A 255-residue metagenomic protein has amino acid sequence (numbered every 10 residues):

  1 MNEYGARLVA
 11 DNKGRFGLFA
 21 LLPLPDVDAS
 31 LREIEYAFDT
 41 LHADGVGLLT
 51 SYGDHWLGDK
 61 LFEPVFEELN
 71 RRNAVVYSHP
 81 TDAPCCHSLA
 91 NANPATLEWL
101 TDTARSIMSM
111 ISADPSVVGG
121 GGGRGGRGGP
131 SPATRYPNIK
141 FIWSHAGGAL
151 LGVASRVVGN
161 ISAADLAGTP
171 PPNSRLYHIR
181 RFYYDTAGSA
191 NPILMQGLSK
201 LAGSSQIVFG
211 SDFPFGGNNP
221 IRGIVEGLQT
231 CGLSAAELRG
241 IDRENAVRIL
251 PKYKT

Functional and structural regions predicted by a protein language model:
M1-D114: Active-site gating/metal-coordination segments in enzymes
E3-D11, R32-Y36, D44, P130-S131 (+4 more regions): Mid-to-C-terminal alpha-helical segments outside catalytic/metal-binding sites
G17-A20, V46-L48, V76-S78, F141-W143 (+2 more regions): Hydrophobic faces of well-ordered beta-strands that scaffold small-molecule active sites in alpha/beta enzyme cores
L21-P25, T81-A83, H145-A149, F215 (+1 more regions): Short, solvent-exposed turn/loop segments enriched in Gly/Ser/Thr/Pro and often Arg
L24-S30, G53-K60, L150, T186-P192 (+1 more regions): Acidic-and-aromatic substrate-binding clefts and catalytic sites of carbohydrate-active enzymes
P80-T103, V157-R181: Active-site gating loops and adjacent loop-to-helix segments of metal-dependent hydrolytic enzymes
G120-R127: Disordered, low-complexity segments in secreted/periplasmic proteins that are enriched in proline
G128-S131, R135-Y177: Aromatic-lined glycan-binding groove of carbohydrate-active enzymes
